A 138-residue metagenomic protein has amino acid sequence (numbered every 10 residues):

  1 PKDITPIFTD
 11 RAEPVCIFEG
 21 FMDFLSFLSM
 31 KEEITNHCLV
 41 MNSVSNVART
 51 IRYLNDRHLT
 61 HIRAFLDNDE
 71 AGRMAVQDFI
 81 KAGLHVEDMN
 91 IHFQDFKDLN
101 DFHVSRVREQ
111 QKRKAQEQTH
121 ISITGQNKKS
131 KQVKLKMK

Functional and structural regions predicted by a protein language model:
P1-E13: Glycine-/acidic-rich phosphate or pyrophosphate-binding loops and their flanking alpha/beta elements
D10-E19, A64: Conserved Lys-Pro-Asp/Glu-containing loop-to-beta segment of HAD-superfamily phosphomonoesterases, centered on
E19-M22, N68: Helix N-cap/beta->alpha junction signal
F21-D23, S45-N46: Short amphipathic alpha-helical surface micro-motifs
S29-K138: TOPRIM fold recognition
